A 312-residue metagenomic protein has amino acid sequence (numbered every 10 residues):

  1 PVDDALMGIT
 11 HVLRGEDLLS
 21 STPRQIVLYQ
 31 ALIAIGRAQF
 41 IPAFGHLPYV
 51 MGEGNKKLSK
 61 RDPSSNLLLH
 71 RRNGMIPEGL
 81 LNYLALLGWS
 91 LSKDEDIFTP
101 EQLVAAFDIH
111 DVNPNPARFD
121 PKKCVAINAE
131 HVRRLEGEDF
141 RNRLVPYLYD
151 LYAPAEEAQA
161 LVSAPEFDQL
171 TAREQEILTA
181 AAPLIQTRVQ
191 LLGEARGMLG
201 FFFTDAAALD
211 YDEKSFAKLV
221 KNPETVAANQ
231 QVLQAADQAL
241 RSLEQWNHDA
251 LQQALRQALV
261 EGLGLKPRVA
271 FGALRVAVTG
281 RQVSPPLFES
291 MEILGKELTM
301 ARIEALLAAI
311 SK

Functional and structural regions predicted by a protein language model:
P1-R134, D139, V145-Y147, A273-V278 (+2 more regions): Alpha-helical recognition segments enriched in aromatics with Gly/Pro capping that present substrate-recognition
P23-I26, Q230, Q234, Q253 (+2 more regions): Generic alpha-helical structural signal
A38, W89-K93, V112-N113, R133-G137 (+7 more regions): Intrinsically disordered or highly flexible coil/loop and linker segments, enriched in small and charged/polar residues
M51-G54, V104-V112, L151, L209-K214 (+2 more regions): Short, mixed-charge aromatic SLiMs
R72, A129-R133, L170, E224 (+5 more regions): Amphipathic alpha-helical interaction elements
P77, P100, R141, L178-A182 (+3 more regions): Short runs of predominantly hydrophobic/aromatic residues within well-ordered alpha helices that form helix-helix
G137-L263: Small-residue-rich helix-loop
D249-I310: Charged substrate- and nucleic-acid-binding regions of tRNA-handling and nucleotidyl-transfer enzymes, centered on
